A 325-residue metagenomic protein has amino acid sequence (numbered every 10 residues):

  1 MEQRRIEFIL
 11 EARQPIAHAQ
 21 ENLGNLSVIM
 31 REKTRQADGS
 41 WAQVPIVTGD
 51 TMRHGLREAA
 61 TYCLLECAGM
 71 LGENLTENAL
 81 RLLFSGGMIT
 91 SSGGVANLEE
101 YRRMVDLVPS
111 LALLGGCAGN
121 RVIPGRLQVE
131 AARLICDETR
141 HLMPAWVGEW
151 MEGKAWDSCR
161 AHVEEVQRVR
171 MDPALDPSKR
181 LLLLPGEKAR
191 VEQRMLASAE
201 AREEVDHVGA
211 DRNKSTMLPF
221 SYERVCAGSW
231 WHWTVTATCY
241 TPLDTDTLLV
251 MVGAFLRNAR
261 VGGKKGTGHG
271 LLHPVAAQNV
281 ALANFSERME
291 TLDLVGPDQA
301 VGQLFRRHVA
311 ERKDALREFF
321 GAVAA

Functional and structural regions predicted by a protein language model:
M1-A325: RNA-binding basic/glycine-rich loop and surface signature characteristic of RAMP-family CRISPR effectors
